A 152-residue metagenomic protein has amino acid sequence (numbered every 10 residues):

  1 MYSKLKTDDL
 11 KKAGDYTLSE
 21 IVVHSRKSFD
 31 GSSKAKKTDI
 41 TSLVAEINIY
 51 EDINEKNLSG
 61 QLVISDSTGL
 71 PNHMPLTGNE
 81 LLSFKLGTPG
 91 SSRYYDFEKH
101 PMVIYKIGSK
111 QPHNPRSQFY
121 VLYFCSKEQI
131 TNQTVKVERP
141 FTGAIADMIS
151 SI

Functional and structural regions predicted by a protein language model:
M1-K136: Assembly/oligomerization scaffold segments
K85-G90, A146-D147, S151-I152: Short, cationic low-complexity segments
Q129-S151: Short acidic/polar beta-strand-loop edge motifs in secreted extracellular and Gram-negative envelope-associated
